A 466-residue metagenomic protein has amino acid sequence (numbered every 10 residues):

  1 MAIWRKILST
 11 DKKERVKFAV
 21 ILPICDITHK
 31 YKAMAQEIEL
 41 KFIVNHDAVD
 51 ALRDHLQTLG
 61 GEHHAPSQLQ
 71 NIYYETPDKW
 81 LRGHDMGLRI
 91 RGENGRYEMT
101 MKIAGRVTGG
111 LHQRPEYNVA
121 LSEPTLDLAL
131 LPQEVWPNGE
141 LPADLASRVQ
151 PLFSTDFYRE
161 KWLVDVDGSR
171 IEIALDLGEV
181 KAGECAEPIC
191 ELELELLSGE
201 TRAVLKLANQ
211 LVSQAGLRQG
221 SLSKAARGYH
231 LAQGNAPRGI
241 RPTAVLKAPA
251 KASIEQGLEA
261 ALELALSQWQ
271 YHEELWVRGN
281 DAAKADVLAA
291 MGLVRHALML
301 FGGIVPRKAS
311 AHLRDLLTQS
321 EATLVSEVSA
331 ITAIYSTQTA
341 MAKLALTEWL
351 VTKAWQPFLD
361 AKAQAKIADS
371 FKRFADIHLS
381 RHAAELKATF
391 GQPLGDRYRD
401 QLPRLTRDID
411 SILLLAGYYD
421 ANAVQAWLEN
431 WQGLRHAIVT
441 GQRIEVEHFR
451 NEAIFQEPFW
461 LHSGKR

Functional and structural regions predicted by a protein language model:
M34-R466: Function-determining surface determinants
